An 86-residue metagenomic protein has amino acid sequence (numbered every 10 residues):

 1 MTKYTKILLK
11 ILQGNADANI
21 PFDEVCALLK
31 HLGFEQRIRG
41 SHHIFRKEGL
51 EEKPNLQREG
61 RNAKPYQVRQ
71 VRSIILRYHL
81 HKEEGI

Functional and structural regions predicted by a protein language model:
T2-R39, E48-I86: Basic nucleic-acid-binding interfaces
